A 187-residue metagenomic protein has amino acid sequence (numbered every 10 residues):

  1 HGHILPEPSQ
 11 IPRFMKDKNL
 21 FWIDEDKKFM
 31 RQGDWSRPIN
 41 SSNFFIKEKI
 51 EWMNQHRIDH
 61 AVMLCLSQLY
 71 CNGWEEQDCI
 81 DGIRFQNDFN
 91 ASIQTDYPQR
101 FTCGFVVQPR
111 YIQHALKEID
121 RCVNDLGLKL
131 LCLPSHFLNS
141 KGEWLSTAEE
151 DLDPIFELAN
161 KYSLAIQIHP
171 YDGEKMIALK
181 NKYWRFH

Functional and structural regions predicted by a protein language model:
H1-H187: Helix-coil boundary/capping segments in enzymes
